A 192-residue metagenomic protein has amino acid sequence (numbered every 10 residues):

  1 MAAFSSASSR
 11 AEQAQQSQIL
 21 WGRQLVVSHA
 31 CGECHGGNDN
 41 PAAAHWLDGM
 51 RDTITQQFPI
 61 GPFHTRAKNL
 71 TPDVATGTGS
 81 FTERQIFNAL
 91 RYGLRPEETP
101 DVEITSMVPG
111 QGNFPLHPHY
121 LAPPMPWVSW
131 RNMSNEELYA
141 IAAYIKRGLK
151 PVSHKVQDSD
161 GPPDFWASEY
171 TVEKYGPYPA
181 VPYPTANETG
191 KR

Functional and structural regions predicted by a protein language model:
M1-A3: Bacterial N-terminal signal peptides
A7-V27, P41, S80: Electrostatic cytochrome c docking/interface patches
A14-S17, G36-T65, R84, R95-R192: Flexible coil segments in periplasmic/lumen-exposed cytochrome c-class electron-transfer proteins
W21, T71-T78, P126-R131: Second-shell loop/turn segments in exported
V26, I86-A89, Y144: Conserved hydrophobic/aromatic "anchor" residues that stabilize well-ordered secondary structure elements
V27-A30, N38, V74: Short pre-active-site segment immediately N-terminal to redox-active cysteine/selenocysteine motifs in thiol-based
E33: Short, cysteine/histidine-rich loop/knuckle motifs that typically chelate Zn2+
N69, T76-T82, L94: Mid-length scaffold segments of soluble, non-membrane domains
